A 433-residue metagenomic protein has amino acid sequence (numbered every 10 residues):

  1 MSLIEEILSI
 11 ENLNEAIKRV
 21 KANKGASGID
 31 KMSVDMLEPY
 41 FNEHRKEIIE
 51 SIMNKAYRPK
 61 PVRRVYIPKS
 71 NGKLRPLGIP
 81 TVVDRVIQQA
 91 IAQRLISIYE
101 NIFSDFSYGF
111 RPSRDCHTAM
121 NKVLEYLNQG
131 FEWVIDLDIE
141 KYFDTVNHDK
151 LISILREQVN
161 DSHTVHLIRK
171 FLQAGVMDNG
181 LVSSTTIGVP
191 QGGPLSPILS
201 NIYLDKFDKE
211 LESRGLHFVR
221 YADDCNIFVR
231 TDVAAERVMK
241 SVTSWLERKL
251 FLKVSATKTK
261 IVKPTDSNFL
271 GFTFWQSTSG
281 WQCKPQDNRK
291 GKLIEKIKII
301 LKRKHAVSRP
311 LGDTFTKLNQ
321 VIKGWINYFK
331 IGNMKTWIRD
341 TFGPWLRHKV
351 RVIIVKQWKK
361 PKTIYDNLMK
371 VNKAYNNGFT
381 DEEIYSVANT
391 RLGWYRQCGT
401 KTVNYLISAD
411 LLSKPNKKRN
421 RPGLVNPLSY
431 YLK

Functional and structural regions predicted by a protein language model:
M1-N42, K46: Non-catalytic, polymerase-adjacent accessory regions of viral genome-replication enzymes
N23-I29, Y99-F103, F131-W133, N147-D149 (+5 more regions): Short acidic (Asp/Glu) and glycine-rich catalytic loops that position anionic groups and cofactors
S51-Y66, S70, I102-D266: Conserved polymerase palm-domain catalytic core
P76-L77, T81, C283: Conserved phosphate-binding loops in nucleotide/dinucleotide-binding enzymes
Q88-Y108: Electropositive, glycine- and tryptophan-enriched low-complexity nucleic-acid-binding patches
Q173, K249-D313, V321-K323: A conserved non-catalytic segment of reverse transcriptases and RNA-directed RNA polymerases corresponding to the late
I300-I364: Right-hand nucleic-acid polymerase module
W358-K433: Extended C-terminal regions of large enzymes
